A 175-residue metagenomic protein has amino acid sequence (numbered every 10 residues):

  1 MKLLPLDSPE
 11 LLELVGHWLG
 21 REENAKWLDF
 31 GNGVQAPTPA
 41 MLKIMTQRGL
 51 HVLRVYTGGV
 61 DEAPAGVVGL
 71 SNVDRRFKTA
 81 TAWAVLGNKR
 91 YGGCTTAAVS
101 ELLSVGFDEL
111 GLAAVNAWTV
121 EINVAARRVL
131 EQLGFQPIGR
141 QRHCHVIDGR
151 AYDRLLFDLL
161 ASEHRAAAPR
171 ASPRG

Functional and structural regions predicted by a protein language model:
M1-L19, V52, Y56-G175: Acyl-donor (CoA/ACP) binding surface of acyl/acetyltransferases
E22-L42: Conserved GNAT-fold acetyl-CoA-binding loop/helix
G33-P37, T46-R48, L86-G87, R174: Juxtamembrane/interface motifs at transmembrane-helix termini
M41-I44, R54: Short, charged N-terminal helix-start/capping segments
K43-G49, F135: Short loop/turn motifs at secondary-structure junctions and domain boundaries
